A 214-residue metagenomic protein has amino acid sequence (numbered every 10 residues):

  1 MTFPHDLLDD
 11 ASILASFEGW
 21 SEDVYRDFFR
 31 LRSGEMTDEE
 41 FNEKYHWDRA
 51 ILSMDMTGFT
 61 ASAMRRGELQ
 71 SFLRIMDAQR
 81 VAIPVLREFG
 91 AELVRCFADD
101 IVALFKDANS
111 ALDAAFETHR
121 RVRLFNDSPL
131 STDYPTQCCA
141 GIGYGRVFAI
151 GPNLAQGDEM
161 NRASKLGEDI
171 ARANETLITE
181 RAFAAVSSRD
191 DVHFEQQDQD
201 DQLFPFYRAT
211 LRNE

Functional and structural regions predicted by a protein language model:
M1-E40, K44, A173-E214: Intrinsically disordered, glycine/charged-rich C-terminal tails and inter-domain linkers that flank nucleotidyl cyclase
I13, L73-G90, V102-A140, Y144 (+1 more regions): Alpha-helical scaffold within the catalytic cores of cyclic-nucleotide enzymes
I51-A61: Catalytic-site or vestigial catalytic-site microsegments of nucleotide-handling domains
F59, A111, V147, A182-F183: A generic structural signal for short hydrophobic patches within well-formed alpha-helices
T60-R80, V94-R95: Conserved long alpha-helical elements within nucleotide-processing catalytic cores of c-di-GMP signaling and class III
E92-C96, S131-D133, Q196-Q197: Short beta-strand
D100-V102, R208: Short aromatic/hydrophobic contact patches that present stacked aromatics for nucleic-acid/ligand binding
F148-A171: Catalytic-core segments of nucleotide cyclases and related cyclic-nucleotide turnover enzymes
